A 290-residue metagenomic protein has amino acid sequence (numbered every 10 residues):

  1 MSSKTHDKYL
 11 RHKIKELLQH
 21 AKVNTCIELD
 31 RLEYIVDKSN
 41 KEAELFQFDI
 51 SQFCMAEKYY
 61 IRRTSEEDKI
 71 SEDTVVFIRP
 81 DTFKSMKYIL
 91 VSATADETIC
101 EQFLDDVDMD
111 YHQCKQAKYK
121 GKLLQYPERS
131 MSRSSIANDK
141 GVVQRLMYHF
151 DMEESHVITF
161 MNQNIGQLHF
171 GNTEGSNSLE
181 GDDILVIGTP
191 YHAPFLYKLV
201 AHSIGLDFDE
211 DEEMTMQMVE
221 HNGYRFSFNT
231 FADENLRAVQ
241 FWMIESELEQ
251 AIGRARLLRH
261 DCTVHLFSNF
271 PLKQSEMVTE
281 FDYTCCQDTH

Functional and structural regions predicted by a protein language model:
M1-H290: ASCE RecA-like P-loop NTPase motor cores that couple ATP hydrolysis to mechanical translocation on nucleic acids
